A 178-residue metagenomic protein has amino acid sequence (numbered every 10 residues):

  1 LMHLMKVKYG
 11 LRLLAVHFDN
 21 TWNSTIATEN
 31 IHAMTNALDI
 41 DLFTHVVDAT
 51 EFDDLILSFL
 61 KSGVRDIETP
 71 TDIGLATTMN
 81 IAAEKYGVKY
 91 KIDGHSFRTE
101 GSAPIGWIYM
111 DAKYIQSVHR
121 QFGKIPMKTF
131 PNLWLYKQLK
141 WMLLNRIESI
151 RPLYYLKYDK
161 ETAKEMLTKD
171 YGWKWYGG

Functional and structural regions predicted by a protein language model:
L1: Short, glycine-rich nucleotide/cofactor-binding loops
L4-G178: Nucleotide-activated chemistry modules centered on ATP-dependent adenylation/adenylyltransferase
